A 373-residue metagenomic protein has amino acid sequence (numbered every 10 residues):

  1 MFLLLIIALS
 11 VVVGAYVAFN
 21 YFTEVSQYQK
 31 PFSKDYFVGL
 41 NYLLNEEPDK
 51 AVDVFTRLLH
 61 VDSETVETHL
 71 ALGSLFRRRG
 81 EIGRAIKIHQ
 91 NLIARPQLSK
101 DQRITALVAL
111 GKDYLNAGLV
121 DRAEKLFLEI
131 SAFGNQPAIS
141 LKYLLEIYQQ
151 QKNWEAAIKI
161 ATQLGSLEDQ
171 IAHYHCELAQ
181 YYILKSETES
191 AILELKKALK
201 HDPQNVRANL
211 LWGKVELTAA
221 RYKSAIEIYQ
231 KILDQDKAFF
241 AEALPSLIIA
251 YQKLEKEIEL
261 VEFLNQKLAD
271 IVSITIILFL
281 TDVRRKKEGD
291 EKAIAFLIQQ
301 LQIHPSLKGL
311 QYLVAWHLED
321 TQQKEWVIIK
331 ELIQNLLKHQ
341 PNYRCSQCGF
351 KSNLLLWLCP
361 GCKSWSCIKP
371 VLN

Functional and structural regions predicted by a protein language model:
M1-K34, K125-F133, A138, K142 (+4 more regions): Long, contiguous interaction/recruitment modules in multidomain scaffold/adaptor proteins
K30-E64, A71, R77-K87, N91 (+2 more regions): Alpha-helical segment of the N-proximal tetratricopeptide repeat
Y42, F76, Y114, Y148 (+5 more regions): Residue at a conserved register position within TPR or TPR-like alpha-solenoid repeats
R57-L58, N91-L92, P96, E129-I130 (+5 more regions): Canonical positions in the second alpha-helix
S63, Q97, D101, N135 (+5 more regions): Short coil turns that delineate tetratricopeptide repeat
T68, Q102, A106, S140 (+5 more regions): TPR alpha-solenoid repeat register
